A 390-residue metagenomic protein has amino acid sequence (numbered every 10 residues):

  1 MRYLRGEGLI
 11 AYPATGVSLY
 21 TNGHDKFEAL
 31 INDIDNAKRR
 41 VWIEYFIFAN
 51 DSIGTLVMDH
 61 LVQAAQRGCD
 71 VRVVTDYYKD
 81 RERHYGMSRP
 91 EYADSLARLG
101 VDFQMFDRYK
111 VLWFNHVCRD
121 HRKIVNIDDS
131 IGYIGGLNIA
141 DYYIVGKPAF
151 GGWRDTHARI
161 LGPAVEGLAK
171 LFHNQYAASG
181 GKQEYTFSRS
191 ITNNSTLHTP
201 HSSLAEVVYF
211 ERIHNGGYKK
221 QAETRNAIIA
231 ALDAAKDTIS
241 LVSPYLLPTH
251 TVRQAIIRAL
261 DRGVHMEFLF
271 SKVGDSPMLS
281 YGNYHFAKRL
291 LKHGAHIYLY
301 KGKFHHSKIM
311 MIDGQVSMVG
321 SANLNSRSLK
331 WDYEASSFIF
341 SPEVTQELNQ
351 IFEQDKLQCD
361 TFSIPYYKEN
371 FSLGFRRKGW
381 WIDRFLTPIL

Functional and structural regions predicted by a protein language model:
M1-L390: Charged, low-complexity intrinsically disordered terminal segments
